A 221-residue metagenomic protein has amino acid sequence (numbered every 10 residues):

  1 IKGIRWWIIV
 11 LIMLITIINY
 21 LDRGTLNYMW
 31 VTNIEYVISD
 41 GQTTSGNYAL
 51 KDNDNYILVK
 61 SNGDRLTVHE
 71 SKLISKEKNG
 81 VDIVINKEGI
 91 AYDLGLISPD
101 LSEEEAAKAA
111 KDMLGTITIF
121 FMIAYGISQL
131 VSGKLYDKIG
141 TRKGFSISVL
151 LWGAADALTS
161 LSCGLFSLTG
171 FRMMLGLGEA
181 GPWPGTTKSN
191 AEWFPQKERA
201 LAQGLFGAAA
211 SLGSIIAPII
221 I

Functional and structural regions predicted by a protein language model:
I12-T16, M122, D156, G164-L168 (+1 more regions): Helical-face signature of the major facilitator-like transporter fold
G24, M122-L130, A180, S214-I215: Residue-level signature of mid-helix packing/kink "hotspots" within the transmembrane helices of 12-pass Major
N27-G126: Extracellular/periplasmic helix-loop-helix junction of adjacent transmembrane segments in MFS-like secondary
I127-C163: Conserved MFS/SLC helix-loop-helix module at the cytosolic interface between two early adjacent transmembrane helices
G140, L161-F166, G178, P195: Helix-breaking motifs and short loop linkers at transmembrane-helix boundaries and internal kinks in secondary membrane
F171-A208: Cytoplasmic helix-loop-helix junction between adjacent transmembrane helices in 12-TM secondary transporters
A208-I220: A gly/Pro-rich, aromatic-decorated transmembrane alpha-helix motif that marks the paired, flexible gating helices
